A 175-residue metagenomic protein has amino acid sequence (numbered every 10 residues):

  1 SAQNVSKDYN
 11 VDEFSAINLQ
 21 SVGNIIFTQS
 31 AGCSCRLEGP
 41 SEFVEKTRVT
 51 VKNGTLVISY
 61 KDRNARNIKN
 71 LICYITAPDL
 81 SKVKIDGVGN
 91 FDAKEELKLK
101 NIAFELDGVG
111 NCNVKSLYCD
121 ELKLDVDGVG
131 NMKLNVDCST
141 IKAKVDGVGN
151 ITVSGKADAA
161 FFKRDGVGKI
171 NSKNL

Functional and structural regions predicted by a protein language model:
S6-D8, F14-F27, A65-R66, L71-I75 (+1 more regions): Extended, compositionally simple hydrophobic/Ser/Thr-rich segments that build repetitive fibrous architectures
G23-V57: N-terminal, post-signal-peptide region of Sec/Tat-exported proteins
Y60-D62: N-terminal beta-strand/beta-hairpin edge segment
